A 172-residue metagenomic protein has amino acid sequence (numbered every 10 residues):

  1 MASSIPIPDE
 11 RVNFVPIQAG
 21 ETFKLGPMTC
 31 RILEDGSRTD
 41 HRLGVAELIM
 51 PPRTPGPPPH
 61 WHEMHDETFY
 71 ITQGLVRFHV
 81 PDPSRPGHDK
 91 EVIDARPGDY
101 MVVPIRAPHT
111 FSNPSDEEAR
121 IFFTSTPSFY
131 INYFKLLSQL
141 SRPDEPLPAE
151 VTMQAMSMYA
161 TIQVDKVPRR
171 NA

Functional and structural regions predicted by a protein language model:
M1-C30: Extreme N-terminal tail/first-helix region
F14-P16, F23, D82-I105: Short acidic-glycine-tyrosine-enriched beta hairpin
A19-P59, H65-D66, T124: A short glycine-rich, His/Asp/Glu-containing loop-to-beta-strand
E34-D35, P57-E63, V80, E91-I93 (+1 more regions): Short histidine-centered beta-strand/loop micro-motifs that create catalytic or ligand/metal-coordination sites
H60, D66-I71, I93, Y100: His/acidic/aromatic-lined binding-pocket segments of jelly-roll/cupin-type domains and related regulatory beta-sandwich
M64-P83: Glycine- and acidic-residue-biased ligand/ion/polar-headgroup-sensing regions
P97, I105-I131: Ligand-binding loop in jelly-roll beta-barrel domains
L136-A172: Acidic/histidine-enriched, glycine/proline-rich intrinsically disordered or flexible terminal extensions
